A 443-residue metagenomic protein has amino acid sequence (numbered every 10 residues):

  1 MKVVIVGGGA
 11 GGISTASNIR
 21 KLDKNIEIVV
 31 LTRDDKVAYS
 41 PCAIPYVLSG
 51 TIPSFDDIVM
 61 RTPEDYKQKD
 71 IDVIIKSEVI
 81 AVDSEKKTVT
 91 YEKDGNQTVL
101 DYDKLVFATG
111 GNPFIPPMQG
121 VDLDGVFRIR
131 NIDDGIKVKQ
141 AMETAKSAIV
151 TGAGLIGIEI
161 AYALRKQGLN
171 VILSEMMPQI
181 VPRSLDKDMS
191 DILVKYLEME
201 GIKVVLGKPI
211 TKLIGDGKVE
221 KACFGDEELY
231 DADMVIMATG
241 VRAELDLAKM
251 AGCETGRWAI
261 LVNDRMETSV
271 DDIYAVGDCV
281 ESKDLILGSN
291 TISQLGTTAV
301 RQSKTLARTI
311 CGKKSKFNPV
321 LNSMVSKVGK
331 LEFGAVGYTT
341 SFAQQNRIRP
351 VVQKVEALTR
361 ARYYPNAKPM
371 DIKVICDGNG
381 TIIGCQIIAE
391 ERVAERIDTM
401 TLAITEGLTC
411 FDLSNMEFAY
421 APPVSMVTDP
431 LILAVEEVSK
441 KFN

Functional and structural regions predicted by a protein language model:
M1-D72, A163-L185: Beta1-alpha1 glycine-rich phosphate/pyrophosphate-binding loop at the start of Rossmann-like nucleotide-binding domains
M1-G9, A145-G154: Beta1/beta-strand and adjacent pyrophosphate-binding region of the FAD-binding site in flavoprotein oxidoreductases
V6, L100-G110, Y230-G240, S303 (+1 more regions): Short hydrophobic core segments
V6-A10, R20-N25, R33-D34, T239 (+2 more regions): Flexible, glycine-rich terminal cap/loop adjacent to redox cofactors in electron-transfer oxidoreductases
N25-E27, K67-K69, V73-G95, V99-L100 (+1 more regions): A Rossmann-like FAD-binding core segment of flavoenzymes
V59, S147, I156-K212, S293-T298 (+2 more regions): Rossmann-like dinucleotide-binding cores of NAD(P)H-dependent redox enzymes
D122-A145, G217-C223, L229-R308, T399 (+2 more regions): FAD-site-proximal beta/loop scaffold in flavoenzymes
V262, V276-T339, V424-N443: A conserved FAD-binding loop/helix module that cradles the flavin
